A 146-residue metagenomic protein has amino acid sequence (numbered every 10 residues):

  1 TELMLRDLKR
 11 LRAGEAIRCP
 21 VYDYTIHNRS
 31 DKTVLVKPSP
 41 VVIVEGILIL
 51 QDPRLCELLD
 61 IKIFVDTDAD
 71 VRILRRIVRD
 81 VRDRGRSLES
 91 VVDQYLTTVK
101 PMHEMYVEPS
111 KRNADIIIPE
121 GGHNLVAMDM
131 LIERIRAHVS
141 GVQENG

Functional and structural regions predicted by a protein language model:
T1-L5, D66, G85-L88, K100 (+2 more regions): Amphipathic alpha-helical transducer elements in NTP-driven molecular machines
T1-V41, E89-D93: ATP-dependent small-molecule kinase phosphotransfer cores that center on conserved nucleotide phosphate-binding segments
M4, I63, A114: Residue-level signal for inorganic ion chemistry
A13, K37, V78, K100-G146: NTP-dependent small-molecule kinase module
A16, Y22, H27-R29, L55 (+3 more regions): Short capping/connector residues at structural and topological boundaries
S30-R84: ATP-dependent NMP and nucleoside kinases share a basic, alpha-helical "lid"
R79, R84, V91, D115-I116: Phosphate-sensing "switch" segment of ASCE/P-loop ATPases
T97: Conserved catalytic core of two-metal-ion nucleotidyltransferases
